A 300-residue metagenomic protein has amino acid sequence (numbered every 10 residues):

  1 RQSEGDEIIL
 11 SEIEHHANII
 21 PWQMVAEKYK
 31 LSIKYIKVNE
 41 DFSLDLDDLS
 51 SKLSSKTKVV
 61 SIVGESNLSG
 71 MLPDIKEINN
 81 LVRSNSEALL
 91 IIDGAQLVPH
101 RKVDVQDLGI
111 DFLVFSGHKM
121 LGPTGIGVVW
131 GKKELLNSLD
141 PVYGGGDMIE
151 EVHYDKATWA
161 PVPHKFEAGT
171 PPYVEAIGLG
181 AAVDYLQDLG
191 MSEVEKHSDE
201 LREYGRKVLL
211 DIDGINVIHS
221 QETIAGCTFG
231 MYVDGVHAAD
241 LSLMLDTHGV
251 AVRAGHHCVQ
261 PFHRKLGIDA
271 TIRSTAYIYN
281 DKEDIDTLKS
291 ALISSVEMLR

Functional and structural regions predicted by a protein language model:
R1-R300: Pyridoxal 5′-phosphate
